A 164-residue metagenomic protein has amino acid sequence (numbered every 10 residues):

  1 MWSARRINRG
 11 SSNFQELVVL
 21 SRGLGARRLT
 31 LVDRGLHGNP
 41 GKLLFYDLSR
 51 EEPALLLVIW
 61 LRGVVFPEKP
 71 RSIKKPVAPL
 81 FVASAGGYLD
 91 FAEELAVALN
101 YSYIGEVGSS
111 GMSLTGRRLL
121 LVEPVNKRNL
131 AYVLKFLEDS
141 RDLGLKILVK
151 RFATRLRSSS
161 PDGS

Functional and structural regions predicted by a protein language model:
M1-S164: Phospho-regulatory, Ser/Thr- and acidic-rich intrinsically disordered linkers and terminal tails that flank modular
